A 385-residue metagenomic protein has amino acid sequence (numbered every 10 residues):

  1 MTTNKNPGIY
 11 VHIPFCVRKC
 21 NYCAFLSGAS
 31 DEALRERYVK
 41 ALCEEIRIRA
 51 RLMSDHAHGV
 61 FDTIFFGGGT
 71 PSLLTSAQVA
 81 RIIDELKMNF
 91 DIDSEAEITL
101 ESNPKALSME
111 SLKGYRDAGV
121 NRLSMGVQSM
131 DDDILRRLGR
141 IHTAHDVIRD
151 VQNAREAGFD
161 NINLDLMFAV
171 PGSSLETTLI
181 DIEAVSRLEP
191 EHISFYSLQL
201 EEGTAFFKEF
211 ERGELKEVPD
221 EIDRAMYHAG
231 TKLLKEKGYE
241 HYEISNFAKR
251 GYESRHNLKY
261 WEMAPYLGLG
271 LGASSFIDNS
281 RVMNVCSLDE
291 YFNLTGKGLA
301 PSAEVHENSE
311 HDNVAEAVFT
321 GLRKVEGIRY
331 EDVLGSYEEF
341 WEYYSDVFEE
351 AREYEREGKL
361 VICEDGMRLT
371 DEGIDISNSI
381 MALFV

Functional and structural regions predicted by a protein language model:
M1-I9, H56-H58, I376: N-terminal [4Fe-4S]-dependent radical SAM core
N4-N6, A24-L52, V60-W341: C-terminal scaffold of the Radical SAM
V11-I13, V127: Alpha/beta-hydrolase
P14-S27: Local cysteine-cluster metal-coordination motifs and their immediate loop/turn environment, predominantly Fe-S cluster
F340-E355: Short amphipathic alpha-helical interaction segments
E355-D365: A short, conserved structural fragment
G366-T370: Minor-groove-contacting beta-hairpin "wing" of winged helix-turn-helix DNA-binding domains
E372-V385: Short, amphipathic alpha-helical interaction segments positioned at domain boundaries
